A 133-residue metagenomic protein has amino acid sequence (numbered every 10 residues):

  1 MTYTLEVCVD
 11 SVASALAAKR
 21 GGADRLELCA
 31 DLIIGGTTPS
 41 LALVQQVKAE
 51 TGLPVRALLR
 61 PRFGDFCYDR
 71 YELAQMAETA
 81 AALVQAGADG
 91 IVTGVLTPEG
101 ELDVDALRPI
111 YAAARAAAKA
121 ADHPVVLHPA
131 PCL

Functional and structural regions predicted by a protein language model:
Y3-V9, L26-L28, V47, V55-L59 (+2 more regions): Hydrophobic faces of well-ordered beta-strands that scaffold small-molecule active sites in alpha/beta enzyme cores
T4-A17, G21-G22, E27-D31, G35: N-terminal beta1-alpha1 ligand-phosphate binding loop
V12-L16, L32-R56, R70-Q75, V95-A118 (+1 more regions): Active-site-adjacent beta->alpha loops and helix N-cap segments on the catalytic face of soluble alpha/beta enzymes
G21, E50, A86-G87, A120: Structural motif
D24-T37, A80-G100: Glycine-rich phosphate-binding active-site loops on the catalytic face of alpha/beta enzymes
R62-Y68: A short acidic, helix-capping loop that chelates divalent metal ions and anchors anionic groups
A82-A86, A113-A120: CE4/NodB-like, metal-dependent polysaccharide N-deacetylase domain that modifies extracellular/periplasmic N-acetylated
